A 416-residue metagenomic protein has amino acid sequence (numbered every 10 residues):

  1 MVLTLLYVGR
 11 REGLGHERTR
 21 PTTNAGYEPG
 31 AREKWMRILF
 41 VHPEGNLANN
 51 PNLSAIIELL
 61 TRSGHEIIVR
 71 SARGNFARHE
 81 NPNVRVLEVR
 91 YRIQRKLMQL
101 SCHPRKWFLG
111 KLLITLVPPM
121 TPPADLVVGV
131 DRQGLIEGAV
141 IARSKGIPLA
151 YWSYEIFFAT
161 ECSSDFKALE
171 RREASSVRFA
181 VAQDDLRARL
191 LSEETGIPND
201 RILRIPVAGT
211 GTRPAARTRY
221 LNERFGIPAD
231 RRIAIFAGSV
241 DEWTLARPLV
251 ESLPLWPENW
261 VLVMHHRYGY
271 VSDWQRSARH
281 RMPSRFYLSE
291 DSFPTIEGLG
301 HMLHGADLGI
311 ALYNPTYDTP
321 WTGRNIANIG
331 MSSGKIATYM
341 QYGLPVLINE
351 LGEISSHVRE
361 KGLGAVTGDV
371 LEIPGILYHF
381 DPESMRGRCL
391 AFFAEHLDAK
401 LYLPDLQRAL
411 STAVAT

Functional and structural regions predicted by a protein language model:
M1-R78, R247, E251-P257: N-terminal subdomain of nucleotide-sugar transferases
V41, I227-T244, L249-L253: Conserved donor-binding/catalytic core segment of Leloir-type glycosyltransferases
I114-P118, I136, Y151, I156-Q183: Membrane-proximal helix-turn-helix segments that form the acceptor-binding/catalytic region of lipid-linked
L126, V140-A159: Active-site proximal beta-strand in glycosyltransferases
S175-I202, G209-R213, G352, S356-E360: A short, active-site helix/loop in glycosyltransferases that binds the activated sugar's phosphate group
P206, G368-L371, D381-T412: A charged, aromatic-enriched C-terminal amphipathic alpha-helix characteristic of glycosyltransferases across folds
R213-I227: A short helix/loop element that forms part of the nucleotide-sugar donor recognition site in Leloir-type
W274-L308, D318: Nucleotide-activated donor-binding/catalytic signature segment of Leloir-type glycosyltransferases, i.e., the conserved
